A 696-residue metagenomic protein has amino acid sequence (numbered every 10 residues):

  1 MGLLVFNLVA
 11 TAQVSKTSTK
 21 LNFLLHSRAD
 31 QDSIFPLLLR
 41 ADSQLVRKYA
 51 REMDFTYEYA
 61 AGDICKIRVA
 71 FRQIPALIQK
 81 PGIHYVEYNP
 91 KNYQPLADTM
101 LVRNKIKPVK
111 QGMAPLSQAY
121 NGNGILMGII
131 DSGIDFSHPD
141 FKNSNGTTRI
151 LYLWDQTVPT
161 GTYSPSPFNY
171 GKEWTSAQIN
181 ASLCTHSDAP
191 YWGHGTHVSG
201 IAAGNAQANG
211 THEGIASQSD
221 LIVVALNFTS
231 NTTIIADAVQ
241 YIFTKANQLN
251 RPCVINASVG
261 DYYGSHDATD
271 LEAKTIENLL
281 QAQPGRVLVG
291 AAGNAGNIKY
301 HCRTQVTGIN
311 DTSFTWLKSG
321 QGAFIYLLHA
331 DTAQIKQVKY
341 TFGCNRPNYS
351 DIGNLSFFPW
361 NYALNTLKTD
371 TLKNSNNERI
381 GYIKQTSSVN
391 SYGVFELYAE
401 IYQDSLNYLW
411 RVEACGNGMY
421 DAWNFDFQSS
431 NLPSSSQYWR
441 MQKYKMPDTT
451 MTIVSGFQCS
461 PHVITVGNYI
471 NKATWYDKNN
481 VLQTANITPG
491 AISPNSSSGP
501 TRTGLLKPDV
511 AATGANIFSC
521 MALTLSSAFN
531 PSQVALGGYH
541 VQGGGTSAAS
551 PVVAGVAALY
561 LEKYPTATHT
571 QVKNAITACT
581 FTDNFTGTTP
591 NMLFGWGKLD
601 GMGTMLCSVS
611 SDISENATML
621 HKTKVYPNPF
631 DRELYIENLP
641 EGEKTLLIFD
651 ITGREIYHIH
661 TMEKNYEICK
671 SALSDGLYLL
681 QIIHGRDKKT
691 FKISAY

Functional and structural regions predicted by a protein language model:
M1-R28, L593, I613, R654 (+2 more regions): Bacterial Sec-dependent N-terminal signal peptides
V9-Q118, L126, P139, G146: Autoinhibitory N-terminal propeptides
M113-I234, N250-R251, Q283-L288, K299-Y300 (+8 more regions): Subtilisin-like serine protease catalytic core
I134-T196, L249, C344-S435, M441-Q442 (+1 more regions): Active-site core segment of subtilase-fold serine proteases
I150, C253-D351, W360, E400-S519 (+1 more regions): Catalytic-core segments of hydrolase enzymes
S199-A202, Q207, T211, I222-N231 (+5 more regions): Hydrolase catalytic cores
Q248-A268, L279, Q283-N294, I298-H301 (+5 more regions): C-terminal subdomain of the subtilisin-like protease fold in secreted/lumenal serine endopeptidases
A617-Y626, F630-Y696: C-terminal outer-membrane/trafficking sorting elements
